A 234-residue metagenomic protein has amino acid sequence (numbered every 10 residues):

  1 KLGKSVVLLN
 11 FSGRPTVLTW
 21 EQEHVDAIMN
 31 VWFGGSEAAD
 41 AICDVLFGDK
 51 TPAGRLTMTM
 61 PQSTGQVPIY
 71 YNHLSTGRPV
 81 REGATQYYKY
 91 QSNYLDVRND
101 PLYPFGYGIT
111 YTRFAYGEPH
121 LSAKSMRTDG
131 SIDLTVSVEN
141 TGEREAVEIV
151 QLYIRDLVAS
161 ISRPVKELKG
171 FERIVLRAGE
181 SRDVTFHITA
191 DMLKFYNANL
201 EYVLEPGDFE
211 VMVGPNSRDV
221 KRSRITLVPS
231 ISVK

Functional and structural regions predicted by a protein language model:
L2, L9-V147, Y153, R173 (+3 more regions): Secreted, periplasmic, or luminal enzymes acting at the cell surface/secretory milieu
N10, I154-V158, I188: Short, small-residue-rich loop/turn micro-motifs
A115, H120, S137, G170-R177 (+2 more regions): Generic structural detector for well-ordered beta-strands
S131-D133, S181-T185, V220-R222: Intrinsic-disorder/low-complexity, polar/charged segments enriched in Ser/Thr/Lys/Arg/Asp/Glu/Gln
E143-S160, K166-L168: Short acidic, flexible loop segments centered on an aromatic residue
S160-Y196: Intrinsically disordered, low-complexity Pro/Gly/Ser/Thr-rich segments with frequent PxxP/GP/PP motifs and embedded
T189-K234: Terminal connector regions
